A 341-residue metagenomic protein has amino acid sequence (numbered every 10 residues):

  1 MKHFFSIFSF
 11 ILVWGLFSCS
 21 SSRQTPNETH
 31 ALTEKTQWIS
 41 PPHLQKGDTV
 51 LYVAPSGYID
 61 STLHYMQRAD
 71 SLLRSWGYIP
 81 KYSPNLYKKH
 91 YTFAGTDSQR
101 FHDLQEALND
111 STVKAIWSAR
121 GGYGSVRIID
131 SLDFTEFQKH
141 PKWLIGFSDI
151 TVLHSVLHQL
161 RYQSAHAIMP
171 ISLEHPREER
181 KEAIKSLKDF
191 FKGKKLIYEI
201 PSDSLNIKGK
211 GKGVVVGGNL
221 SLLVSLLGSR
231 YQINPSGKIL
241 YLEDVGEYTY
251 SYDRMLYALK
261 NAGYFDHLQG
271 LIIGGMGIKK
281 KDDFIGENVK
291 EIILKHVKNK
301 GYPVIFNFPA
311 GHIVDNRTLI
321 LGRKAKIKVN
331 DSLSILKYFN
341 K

Functional and structural regions predicted by a protein language model:
M1-A31: Bacterial Sec-dependent N-terminal signal peptides
Q24-T112: ATP/NTP phosphate-donor binding region
T62-R68, K210-E247: Conserved beta-alpha junction segments in alpha/beta enzyme cores
G121-K139: Short Gly/Thr/Asp-enriched flexible loops that form oxyanion-binding sites at enzyme active sites
F134-V156, Q163-M169, P303: Short, acidic/small-residue loops that bind anionic groups at enzyme active sites
Q163-V224, G228: Conserved anion/nucleotide-ligand pocket segment
Y231-E287: Internal helical hairpin/lid segments
I278-K341: ATP/nucleoside-binding phosphotransfer catalytic cores, i.e., glycine-rich phosphate-binding loops
